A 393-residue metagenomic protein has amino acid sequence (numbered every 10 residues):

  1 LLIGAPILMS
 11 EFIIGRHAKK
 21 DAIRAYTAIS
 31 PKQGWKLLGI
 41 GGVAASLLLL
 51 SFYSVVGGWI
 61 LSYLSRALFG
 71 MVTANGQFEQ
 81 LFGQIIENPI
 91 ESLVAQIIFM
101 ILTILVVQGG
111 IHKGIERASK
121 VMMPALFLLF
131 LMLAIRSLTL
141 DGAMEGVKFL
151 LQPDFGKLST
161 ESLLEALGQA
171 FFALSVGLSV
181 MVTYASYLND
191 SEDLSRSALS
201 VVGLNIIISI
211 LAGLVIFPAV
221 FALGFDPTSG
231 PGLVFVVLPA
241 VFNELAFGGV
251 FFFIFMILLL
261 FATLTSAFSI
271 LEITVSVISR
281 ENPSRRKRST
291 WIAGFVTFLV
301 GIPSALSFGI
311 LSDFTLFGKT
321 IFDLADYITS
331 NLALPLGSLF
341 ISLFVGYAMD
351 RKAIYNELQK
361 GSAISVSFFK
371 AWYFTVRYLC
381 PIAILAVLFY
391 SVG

Functional and structural regions predicted by a protein language model:
L1-S30, A219, L223-D226, F344-Y347: Juxtamembrane transmembrane-helix boundary signature
A22-G41, S54-H112, D141-L164, S229-F235 (+3 more regions): Inter-helical loop and helix-membrane interface segments of multi-pass membrane transporters/permeases
L37-L49, G83, E87, I98-V121 (+2 more regions): Membrane-water interface regions at transmembrane-helix termini and the short interhelical loops of multi-pass membrane
G57-E87, Y187-S191, R196, S200-I208 (+4 more regions): Helix-loop-helix connectors at the membrane interface of multi-pass transporters/channels
S92-V94, L204-L211, G249-F252, F261-L264 (+2 more regions): Loop-to-transmembrane helix boundary motifs in multi-pass membrane proteins
L93, T320-F344, S365-G393: A generic transmembrane alpha-helix motif of multi-pass inner-membrane proteins
E116, K120-L264, R288-S289: Membrane-embedded translocation segments of transport machinery
L264-A267, S289-A293, T297-S304, F308 (+1 more regions): Hydrophobic alpha-helical segments of multi-pass membrane transport proteins
